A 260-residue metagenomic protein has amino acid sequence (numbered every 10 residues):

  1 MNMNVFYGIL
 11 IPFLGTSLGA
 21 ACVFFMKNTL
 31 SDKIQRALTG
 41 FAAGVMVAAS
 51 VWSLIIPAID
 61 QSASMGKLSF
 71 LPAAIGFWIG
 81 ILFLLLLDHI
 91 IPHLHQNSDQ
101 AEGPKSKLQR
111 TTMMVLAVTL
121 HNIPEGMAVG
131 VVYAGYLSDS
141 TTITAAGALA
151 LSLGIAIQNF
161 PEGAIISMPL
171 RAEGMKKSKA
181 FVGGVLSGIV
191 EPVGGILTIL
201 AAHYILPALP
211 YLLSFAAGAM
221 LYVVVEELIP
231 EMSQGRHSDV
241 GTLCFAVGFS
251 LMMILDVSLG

Functional and structural regions predicted by a protein language model:
M1-G260: Intrinsically disordered, metal-sensing/regulatory segments
